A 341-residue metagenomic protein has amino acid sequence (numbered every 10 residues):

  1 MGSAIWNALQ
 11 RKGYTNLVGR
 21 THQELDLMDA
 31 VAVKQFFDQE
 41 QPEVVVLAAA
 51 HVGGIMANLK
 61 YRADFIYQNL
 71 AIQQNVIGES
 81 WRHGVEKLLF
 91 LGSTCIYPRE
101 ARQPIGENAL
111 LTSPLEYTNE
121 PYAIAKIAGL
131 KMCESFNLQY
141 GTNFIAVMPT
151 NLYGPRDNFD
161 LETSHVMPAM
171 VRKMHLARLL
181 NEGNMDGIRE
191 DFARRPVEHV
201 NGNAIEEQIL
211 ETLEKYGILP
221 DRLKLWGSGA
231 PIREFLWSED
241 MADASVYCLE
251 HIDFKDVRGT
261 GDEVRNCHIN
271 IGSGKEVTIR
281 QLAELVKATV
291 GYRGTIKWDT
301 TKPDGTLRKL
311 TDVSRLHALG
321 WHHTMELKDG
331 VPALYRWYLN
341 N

Functional and structural regions predicted by a protein language model:
A4-K12, L176-N341: C-terminal substrate-binding subdomain of Rossmann-fold SDR/epimerase-dehydratase oxidoreductases
Q10-Q35: Adenosine-cofactor binding site in Rossmann-like domains, unifying the SAM/SAH pocket of S-adenosylmethionine-dependent
R20, V45-H51, L88-T94, V147-P149: SDR active-site strand-loop-helix element
A30-L70, E79-R82: NAD(P)H-binding glycine-rich loop region in Rossmannoid oxidoreductase-like domains and their noncatalytic homologs
V52-G53, T94-R102, T150-Y153: Active-site segment of SDR-like NAD(P)-dependent oxidoreductases
I66, L70, T118-L130, D160-P168 (+2 more regions): Short-chain dehydrogenase/reductase
Q74-E120, I145, N158: Conserved Rossmann-fold NAD(P)-dependent oxidoreductase catalytic core, especially the SDR/UDP-sugar
N75, Y117-T150, V166-D186: Active-site Tyr-X1-5-Lys
